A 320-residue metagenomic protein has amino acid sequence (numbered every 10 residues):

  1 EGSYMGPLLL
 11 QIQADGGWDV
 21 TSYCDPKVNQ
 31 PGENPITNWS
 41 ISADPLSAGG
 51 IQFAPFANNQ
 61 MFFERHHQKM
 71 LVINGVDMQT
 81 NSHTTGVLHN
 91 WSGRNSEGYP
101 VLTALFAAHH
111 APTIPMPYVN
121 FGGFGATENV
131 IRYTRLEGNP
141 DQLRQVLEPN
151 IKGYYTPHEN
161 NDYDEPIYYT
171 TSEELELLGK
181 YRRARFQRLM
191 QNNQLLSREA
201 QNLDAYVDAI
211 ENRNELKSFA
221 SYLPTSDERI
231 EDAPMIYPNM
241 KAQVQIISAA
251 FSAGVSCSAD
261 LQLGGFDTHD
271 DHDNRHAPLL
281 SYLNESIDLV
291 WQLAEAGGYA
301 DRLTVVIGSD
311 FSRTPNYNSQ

Functional and structural regions predicted by a protein language model:
E1-Q320: Ligand-binding pockets and gating/stacking loops
